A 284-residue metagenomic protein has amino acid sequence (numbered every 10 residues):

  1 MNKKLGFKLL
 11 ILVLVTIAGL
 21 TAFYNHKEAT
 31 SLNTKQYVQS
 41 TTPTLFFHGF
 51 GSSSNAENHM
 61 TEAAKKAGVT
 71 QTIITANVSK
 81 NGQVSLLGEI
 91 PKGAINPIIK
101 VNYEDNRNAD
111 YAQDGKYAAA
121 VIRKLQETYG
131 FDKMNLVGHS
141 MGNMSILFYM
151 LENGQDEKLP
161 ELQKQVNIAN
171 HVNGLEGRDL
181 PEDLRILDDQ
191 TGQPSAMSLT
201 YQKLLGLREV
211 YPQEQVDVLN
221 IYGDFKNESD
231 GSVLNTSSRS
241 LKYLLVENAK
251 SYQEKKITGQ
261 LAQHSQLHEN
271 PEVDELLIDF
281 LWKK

Functional and structural regions predicted by a protein language model:
M1-K3: N-terminal hydrophobic targeting signals that begin at the initiator methionine
L5-K8, A18-V137, M141-K284: Lipid deacylating catalytic domains
